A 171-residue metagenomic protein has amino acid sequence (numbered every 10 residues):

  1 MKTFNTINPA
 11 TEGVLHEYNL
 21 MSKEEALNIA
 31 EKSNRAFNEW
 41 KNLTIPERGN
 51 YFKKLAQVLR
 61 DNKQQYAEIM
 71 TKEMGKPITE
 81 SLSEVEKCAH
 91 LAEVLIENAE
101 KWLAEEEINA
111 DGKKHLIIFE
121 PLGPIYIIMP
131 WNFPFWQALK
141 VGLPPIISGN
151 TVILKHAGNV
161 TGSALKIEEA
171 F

Functional and structural regions predicted by a protein language model:
M1-K114: N-terminal Rossmann-like NAD(P)+-binding subdomain of aldehyde/semialdehyde dehydrogenases
A104, I108-F171: Rossmann-like NAD(P) dinucleotide-binding subdomain of oxidoreductase/dehydrogenase enzymes
